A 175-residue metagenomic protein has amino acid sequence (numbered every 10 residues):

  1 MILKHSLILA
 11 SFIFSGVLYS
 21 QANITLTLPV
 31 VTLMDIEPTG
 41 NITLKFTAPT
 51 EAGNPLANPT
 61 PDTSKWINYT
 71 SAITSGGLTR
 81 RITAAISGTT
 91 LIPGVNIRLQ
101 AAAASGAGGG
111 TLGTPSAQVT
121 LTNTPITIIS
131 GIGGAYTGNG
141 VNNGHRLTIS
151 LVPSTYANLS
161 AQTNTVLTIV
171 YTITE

Functional and structural regions predicted by a protein language model:
I2-L9: Sec-dependent signal peptide recognition, specifically the positively charged N-region followed immediately by
L9-F12, P29-V31: Short N-terminal leader segment in a subset of presequences, especially plant chloroplast and some mitochondrial
F12-F14, F46: Phenylalanine-focused residue identity feature
F14-S20: Sec/Tat signal peptide C-region and signal peptidase I cleavage site
Q21-G113, T127-E175: N-terminal small/polar-rich segments of proteins
Q118-T120, P125-I128: Signature of long, low-cysteine stretches enriched in small and polar/charged residues
